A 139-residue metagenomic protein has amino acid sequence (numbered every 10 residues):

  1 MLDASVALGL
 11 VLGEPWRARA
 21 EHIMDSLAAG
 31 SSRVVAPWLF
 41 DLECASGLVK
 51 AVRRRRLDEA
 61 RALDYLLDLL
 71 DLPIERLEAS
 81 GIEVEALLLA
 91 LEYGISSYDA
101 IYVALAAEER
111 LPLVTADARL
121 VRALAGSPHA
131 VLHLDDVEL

Functional and structural regions predicted by a protein language model:
M1-L39, A51-A60, D64, S127 (+1 more regions): Short, well-structured N-terminal submotif of metal-dependent ribonuclease cores
V6, F40, G81-I82, Y102 (+1 more regions): Alpha-helix capping/helix-boundary segments
A28, L70, L91, A107 (+1 more regions): Anion (oxyanion) recognition and catalysis
S31-V34, I74, E108-P112: Short active-site oxyanion
P37, Y98, A116: Replace "coordinates the UDP/GDP/TDP-sugar" with "coordinates nucleotide-activated sugar donors
W38, R61-E92: Acidic catalytic patch
I95, V103-L139: Acidic, PIN/NYN-like endoribonuclease modules and their adjacent C-terminal/linker elements
